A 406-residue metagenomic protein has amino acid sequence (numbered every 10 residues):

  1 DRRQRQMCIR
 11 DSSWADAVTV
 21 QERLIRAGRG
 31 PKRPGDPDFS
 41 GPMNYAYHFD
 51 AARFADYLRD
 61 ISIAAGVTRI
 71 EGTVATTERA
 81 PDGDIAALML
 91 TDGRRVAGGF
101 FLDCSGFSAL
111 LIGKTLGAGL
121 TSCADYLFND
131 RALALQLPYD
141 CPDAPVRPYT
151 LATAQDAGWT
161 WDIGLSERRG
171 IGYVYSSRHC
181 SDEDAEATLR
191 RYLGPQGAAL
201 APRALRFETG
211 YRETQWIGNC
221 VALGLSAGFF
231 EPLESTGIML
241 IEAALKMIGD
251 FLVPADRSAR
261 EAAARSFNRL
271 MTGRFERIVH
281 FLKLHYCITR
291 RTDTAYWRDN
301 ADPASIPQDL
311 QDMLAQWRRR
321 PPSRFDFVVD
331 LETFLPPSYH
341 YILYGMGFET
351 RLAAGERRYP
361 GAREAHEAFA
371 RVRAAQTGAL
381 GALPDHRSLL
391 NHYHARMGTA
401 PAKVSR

Functional and structural regions predicted by a protein language model:
D1-I9: Single conserved hydrophobic/aromatic residue that forms the stacking wall/gate of nucleotide- or nucleobase-binding
R10-F49: Alpha-helix-centered segments that form part of catalytic cores
V20, A46, D156-A157, R168-R169 (+4 more regions): Extended, composition-driven regions rather than compact fold-specific motifs
P37-T188, L245: Predominantly flavin-linked oxidoreductase catalytic cores and closely associated redox partners
A80-A86, T214-G218, R290-R291: A short, glycine/Asx- and small/polar-enriched loop/turn that sits immediately N-terminal to a beta-strand
A154-R206, S226-M239, F251-R257: Conserved FAD/dinucleotide-binding core of flavoprotein oxidoreductases
A204-A222, G228: FAD-binding beta-loop-beta segment adjacent to the flavin cofactor pocket
D250-R406: Long, low-complexity C-terminal extensions of enzymes
